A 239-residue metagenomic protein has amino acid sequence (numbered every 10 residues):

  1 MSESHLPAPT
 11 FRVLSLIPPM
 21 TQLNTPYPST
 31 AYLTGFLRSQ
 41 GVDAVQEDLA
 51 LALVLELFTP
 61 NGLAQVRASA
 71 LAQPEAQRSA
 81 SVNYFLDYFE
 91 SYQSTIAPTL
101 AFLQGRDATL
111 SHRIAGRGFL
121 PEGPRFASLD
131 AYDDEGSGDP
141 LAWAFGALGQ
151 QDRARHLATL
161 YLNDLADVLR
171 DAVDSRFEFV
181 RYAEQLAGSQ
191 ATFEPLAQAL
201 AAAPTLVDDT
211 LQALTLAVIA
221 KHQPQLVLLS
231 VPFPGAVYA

Functional and structural regions predicted by a protein language model:
S2-A239: A short, structured N-terminal alpha-helical element that caps or precedes a catalytic domain
